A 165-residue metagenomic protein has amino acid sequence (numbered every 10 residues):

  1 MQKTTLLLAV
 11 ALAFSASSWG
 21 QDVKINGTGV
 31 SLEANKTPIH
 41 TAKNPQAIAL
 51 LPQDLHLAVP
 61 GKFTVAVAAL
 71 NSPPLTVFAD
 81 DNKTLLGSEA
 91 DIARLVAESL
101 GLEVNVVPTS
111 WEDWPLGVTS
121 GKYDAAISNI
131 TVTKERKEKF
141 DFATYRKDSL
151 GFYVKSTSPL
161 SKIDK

Functional and structural regions predicted by a protein language model:
M1-G20: Gram-negative bacterial Sec-dependent N-terminal signal peptides
N26, S31-N129: Extracytoplasmic small-molecule ligand-binding "clamshell" domains of the periplasmic binding protein/Venus flytrap
T64, G151-Y153: Residues embedded in well-ordered beta-strands
A68-L70, Y145, K155: Generic beta-structure capping elements
P74-V77, K134-E138, L160-S161: A short, acidic/glycine-rich surface segment
D80, K134-D148: Ligand-binding "clamshell"
I130-T131, S156: Short secondary-structure boundary segments
V154-K165: Flexible hinge/capping segments at coil-to-helix
